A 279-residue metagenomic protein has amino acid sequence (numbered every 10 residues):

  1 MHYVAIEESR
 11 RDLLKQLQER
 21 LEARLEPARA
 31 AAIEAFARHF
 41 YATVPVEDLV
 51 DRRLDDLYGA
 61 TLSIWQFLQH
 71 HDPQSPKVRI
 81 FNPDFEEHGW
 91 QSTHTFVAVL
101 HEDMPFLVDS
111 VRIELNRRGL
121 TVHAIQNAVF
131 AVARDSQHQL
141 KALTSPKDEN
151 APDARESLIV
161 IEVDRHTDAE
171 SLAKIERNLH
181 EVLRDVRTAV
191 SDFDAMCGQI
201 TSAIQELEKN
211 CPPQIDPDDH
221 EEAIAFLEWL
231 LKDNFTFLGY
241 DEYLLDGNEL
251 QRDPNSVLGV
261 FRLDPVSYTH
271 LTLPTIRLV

Functional and structural regions predicted by a protein language model:
M1-S92, F96-L100, I113-N116, A128 (+3 more regions): Charge-rich interaction surfaces and accessory domains that mediate macromolecular binding and assembly
L100-F106: Short, surface-exposed ligand-recognition loops at beta-strand->loop->(often short) alpha-helix junctions that present
G119-Q126: Short, well-structured beta-strand/strand-turn elements
A128-P146: Beta-rich nucleic-acid/ligand-interaction surfaces
S145-D148, H166-T167: Long, intrinsically disordered, low-complexity Ser/Thr/Pro-rich regulatory/activation regions of nuclear proteins
